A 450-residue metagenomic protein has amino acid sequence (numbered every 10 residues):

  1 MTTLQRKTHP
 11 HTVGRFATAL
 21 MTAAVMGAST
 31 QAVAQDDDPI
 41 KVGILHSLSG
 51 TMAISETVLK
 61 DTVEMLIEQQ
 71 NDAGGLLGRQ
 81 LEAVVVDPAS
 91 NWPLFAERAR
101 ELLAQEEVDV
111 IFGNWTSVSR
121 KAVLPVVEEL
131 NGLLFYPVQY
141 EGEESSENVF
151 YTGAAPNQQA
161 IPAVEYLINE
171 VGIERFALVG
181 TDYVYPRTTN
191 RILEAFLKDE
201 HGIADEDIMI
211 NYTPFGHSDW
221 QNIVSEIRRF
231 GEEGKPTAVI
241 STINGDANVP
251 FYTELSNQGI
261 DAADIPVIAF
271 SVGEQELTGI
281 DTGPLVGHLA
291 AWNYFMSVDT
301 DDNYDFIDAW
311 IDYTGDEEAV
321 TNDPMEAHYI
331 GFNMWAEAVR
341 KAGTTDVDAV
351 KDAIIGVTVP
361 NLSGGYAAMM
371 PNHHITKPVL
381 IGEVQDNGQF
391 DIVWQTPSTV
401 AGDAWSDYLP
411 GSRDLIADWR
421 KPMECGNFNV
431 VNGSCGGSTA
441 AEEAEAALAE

Functional and structural regions predicted by a protein language model:
M1-K41, D72, I416-R420, E424-E450: Short, low-complexity disordered leader/linker segments with a strong preference for bacterial N-terminal type II
A32-I44, G75-Q80, I168-E174: Immediate post-signal peptide segment of exported/extracytoplasmic ligand-binding proteins
P39, I54-D61, E68-Q69, A73-E143 (+3 more regions): Beta-alpha junction/loop-to-helix N-cap segments that form part of ligand/metal-binding clefts
I40, T358-E450: Solvent-exposed, acidic/polar segments of extracytosolic/periplasmic ligand-binding ectodomains
G43-T62, V86-P93, W115-V118, D182-R187 (+2 more regions): Extracytoplasmic "Venus flytrap"
E97, E141-G142, N148-Q258, S297-D305 (+1 more regions): Extracellular/periplasmic Venus flytrap/periplasmic-binding protein
L102-N114, F135-P137, R175-G180, E233-G245 (+4 more regions): Periplasmic-binding protein-like
E254-Y329, V339-T345, T396-N432, G437: Extracellular/periplasmic periplasmic-binding protein-like sensory domains
